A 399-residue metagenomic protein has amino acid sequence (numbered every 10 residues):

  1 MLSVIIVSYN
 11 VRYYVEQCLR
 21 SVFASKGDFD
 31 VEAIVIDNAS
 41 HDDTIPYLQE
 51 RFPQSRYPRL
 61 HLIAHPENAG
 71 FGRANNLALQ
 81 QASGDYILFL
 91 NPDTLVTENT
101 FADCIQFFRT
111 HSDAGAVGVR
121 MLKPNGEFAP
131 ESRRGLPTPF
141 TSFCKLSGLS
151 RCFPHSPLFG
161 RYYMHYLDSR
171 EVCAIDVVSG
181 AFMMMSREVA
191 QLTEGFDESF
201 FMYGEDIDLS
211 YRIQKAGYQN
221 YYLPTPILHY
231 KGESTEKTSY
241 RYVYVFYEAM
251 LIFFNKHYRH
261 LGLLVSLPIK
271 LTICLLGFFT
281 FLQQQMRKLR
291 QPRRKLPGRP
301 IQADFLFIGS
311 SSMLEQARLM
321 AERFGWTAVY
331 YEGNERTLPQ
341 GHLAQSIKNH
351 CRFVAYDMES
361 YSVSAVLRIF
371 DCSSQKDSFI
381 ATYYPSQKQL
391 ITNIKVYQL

Functional and structural regions predicted by a protein language model:
V11-K26, A317-L319, H342-A344: Short, well-formed alpha-helical segments that are part of the catalytic scaffolds of diverse glycosyltransferases
S21, D37-P46, E67: A conserved acidic beta->alpha catalytic loop
L62-A82, D103: Glycine-rich, basic loop-to-helix element that forms the pyrophosphate-binding segment of sugar-nucleotide handling
I87: Short aromatic/hydrophobic "clamp" motif used to bind/position activated sugar donors
L95-E131: Conserved donor NDP-sugar-binding/catalytic core segment of glycosyltransferases
L136-I175: Short, flexible, basic/aromatic active-site loop/helix in glycosyltransferases
D168-E171, D176-P226: A short, conserved alpha-helix in the catalytic core of glycosyltransferases
Y211-L289: Active-site-adjacent helix/loop segment of glycosyltransferases that harbors family-specific signature motifs
